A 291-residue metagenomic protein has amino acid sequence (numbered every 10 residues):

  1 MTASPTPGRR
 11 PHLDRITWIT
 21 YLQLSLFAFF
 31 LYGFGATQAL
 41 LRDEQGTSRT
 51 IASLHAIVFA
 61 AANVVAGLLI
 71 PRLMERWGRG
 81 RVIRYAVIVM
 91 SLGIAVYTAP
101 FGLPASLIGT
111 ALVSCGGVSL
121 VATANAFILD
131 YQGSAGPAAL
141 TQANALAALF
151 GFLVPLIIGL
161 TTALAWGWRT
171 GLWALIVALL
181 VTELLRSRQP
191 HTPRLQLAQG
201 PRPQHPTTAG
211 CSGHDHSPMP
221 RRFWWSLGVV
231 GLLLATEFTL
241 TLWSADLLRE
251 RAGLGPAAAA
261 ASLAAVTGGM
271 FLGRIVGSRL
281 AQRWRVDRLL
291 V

Functional and structural regions predicted by a protein language model:
R10-T37, A111, P220-T236: Pair of pore-lining "gating" transmembrane helices in MFS-fold secondary transporters
Y32, F59-L68, F152, T267-F271 (+1 more regions): Residue-level signature of mid-helix packing/kink "hotspots" within the transmembrane helices of 12-pass Major
F34-G35, R221-A264, F271: Extracytoplasmic gate region of multi-pass secondary transporters
G46, G78, A99-P104, G133 (+2 more regions): Helix-breaking motifs and short loop linkers at transmembrane-helix boundaries and internal kinks in secondary membrane
V65-P104: Conserved MFS/SLC helix-loop-helix module at the cytosolic interface between two early adjacent transmembrane helices
A105-S119: Hydrophobic core of transmembrane alpha-helices in multi-pass small-molecule transporters, especially MFS/SLC-type
S119-Q132: Intracellular juxtamembrane helix-capping segments at the cytosolic ends of symmetry-related transmembrane helices
S134-A135, Q142-H191: Helix-loop-helix hairpin linking two adjacent transmembrane segments in secondary transporters
